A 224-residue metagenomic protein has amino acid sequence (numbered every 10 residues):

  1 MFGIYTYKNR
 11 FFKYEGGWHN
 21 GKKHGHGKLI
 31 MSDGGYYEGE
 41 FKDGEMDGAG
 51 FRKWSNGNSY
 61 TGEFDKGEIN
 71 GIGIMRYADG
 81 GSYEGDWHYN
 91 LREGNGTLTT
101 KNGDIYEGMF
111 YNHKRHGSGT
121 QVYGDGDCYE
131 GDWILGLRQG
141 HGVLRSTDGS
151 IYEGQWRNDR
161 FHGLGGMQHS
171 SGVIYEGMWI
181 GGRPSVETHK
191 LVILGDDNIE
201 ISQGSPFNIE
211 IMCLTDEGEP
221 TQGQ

Functional and structural regions predicted by a protein language model:
M1, K13-H24, Y36-D47, S59-N70 (+5 more regions): Conserved anchor residues at repeat-unit boundaries in beta-strand-based tandem repeats, strongest for the MORN repeat
M1-K8: N-terminal segments that cap or nucleate solenoid repeat domains
N9-R10, D33, N56, D79 (+4 more regions): Acidic/polar residues in short coil/turn loops that connect beta-strands within repeat-based beta-sheet scaffolds
S170-D197: Leucine-rich repeat domain C-terminal region
L194-P206: Solvent-exposed, conformationally flexible loop/turn segments
Q203-T221: Beta-strand-rich structural segments
